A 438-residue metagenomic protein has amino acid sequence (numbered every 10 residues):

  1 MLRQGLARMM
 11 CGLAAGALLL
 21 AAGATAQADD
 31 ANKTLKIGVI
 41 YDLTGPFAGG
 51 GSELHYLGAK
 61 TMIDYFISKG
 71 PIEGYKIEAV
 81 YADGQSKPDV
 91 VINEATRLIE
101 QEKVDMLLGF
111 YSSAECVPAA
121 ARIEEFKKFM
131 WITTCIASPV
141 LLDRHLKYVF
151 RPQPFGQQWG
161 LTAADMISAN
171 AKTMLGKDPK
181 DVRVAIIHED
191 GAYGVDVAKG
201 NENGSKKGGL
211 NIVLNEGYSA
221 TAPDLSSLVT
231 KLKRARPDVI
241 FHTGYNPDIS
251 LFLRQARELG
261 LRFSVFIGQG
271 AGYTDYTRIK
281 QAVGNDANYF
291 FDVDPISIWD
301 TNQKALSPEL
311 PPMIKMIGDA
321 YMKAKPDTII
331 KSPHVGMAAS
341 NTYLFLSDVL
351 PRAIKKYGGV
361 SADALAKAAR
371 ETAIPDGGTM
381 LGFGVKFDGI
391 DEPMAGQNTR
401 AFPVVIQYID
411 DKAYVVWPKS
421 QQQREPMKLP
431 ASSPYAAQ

Functional and structural regions predicted by a protein language model:
M1-K36, S68, Y435-Q438: Short, low-complexity disordered leader/linker segments with a strong preference for bacterial N-terminal type II
A26-L43, P71-K76, K172-R183: Immediate post-signal peptide segment of exported/extracytoplasmic ligand-binding proteins
D30, G50-L57, D64, K69-D143 (+4 more regions): Beta-alpha junction/loop-to-helix N-cap segments that form part of ligand/metal-binding clefts
T34-K60, A82-D89, Y111-S112, I187-D196 (+1 more regions): Extracytoplasmic "Venus flytrap"
Y56-I63, I92-T96, V104, C116-E124 (+15 more regions): Extracytoplasmic/secreted envelope proteins and their assembly/folding machinery, especially bacterial periplasmic
V104-L214, F266-D292, I298: Extracytoplasmic ligand/sensor domains, especially the bilobed periplasmic-binding protein
L146, L259-N341, S420-Q422, A431-Y435: Extracellular/periplasmic periplasmic-binding protein-like sensory domains
K323-G336, S347-V415: Segments of small-molecule ligand-sensing domains
